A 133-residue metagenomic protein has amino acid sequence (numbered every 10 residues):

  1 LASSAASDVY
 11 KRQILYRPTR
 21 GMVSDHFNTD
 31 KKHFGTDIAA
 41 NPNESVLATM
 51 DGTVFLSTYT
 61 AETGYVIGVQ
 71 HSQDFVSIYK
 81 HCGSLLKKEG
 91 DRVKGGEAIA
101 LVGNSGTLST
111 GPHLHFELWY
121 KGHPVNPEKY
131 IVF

Functional and structural regions predicted by a protein language model:
L1-A6, Y10: Single conserved hydrophobic/aromatic residue that forms the stacking wall/gate of nucleotide- or nucleobase-binding
S3, R17, A40, A48 (+3 more regions): Conserved strand-loop elements at the edges of beta-sheets that form or border functional pockets
Y16, M22-S24, G35-D37, V66-G68 (+2 more regions): Soluble periplasmic/extracytoplasmic beta-strand elements of cell-envelope proteins
R20-A48: Short glycine/threonine/proline-enriched tight-turn/helix- or strand-capping micro-motif at secondary-structure
H26, S57-T58, L85, V102-S105: Residue-level recognition of beta-strand microenvironments
S45-V54, K87-V102: Short, well-structured beta-strand-loop connectors
T49-L86, P112-H113: Zn2+-dependent peptidoglycan hydrolase active-site motif and core
D91-F133: Conserved, short, structured surface segments that act as functional micro-motifs
